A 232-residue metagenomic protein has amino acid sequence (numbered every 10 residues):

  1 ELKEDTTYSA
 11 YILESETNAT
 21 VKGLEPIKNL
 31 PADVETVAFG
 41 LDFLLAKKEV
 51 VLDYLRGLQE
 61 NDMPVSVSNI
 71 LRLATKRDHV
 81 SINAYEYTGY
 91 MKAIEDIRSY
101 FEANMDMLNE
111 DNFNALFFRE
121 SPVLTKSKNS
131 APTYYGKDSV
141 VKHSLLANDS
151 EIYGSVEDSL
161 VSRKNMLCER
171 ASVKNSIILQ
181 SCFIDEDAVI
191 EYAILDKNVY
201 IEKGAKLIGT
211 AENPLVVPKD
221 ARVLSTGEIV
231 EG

Functional and structural regions predicted by a protein language model:
E1-L58: Conserved core of the sugar-phosphate nucleotidyltransferase
L58-G232: Left-handed beta-helix
